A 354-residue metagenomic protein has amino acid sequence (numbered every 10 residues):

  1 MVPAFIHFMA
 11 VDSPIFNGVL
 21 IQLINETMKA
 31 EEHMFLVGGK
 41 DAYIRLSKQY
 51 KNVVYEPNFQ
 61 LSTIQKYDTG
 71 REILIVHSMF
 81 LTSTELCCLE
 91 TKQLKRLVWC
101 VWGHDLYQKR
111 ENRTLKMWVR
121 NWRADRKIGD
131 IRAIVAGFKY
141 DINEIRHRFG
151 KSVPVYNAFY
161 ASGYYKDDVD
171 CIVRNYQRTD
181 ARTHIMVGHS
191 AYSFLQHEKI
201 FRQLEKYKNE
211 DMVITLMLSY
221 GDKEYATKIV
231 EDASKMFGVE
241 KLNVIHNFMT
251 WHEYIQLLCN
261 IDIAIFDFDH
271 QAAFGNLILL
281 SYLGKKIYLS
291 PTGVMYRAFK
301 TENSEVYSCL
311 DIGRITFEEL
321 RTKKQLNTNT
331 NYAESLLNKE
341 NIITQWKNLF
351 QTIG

Functional and structural regions predicted by a protein language model:
I15-V19, Y192-K206: A conserved mid-protein helix/loop that constitutes part of the nucleotide-sugar donor-binding site
I64-S83, R96-V98, I263: Short N-terminal targeting/anchoring amphipathic segment
I73-I75, E90-E111: Active-site proximal beta-strand in glycosyltransferases
T114-I134: Membrane-proximal helix-turn-helix segments that form the acceptor-binding/catalytic region of lipid-linked
G129-D180: Donor nucleotide-sugar binding/catalytic pocket of nucleotide-sugar-dependent glycosyltransferases
I172-L195, I214-L216, E334-S335: Conserved donor-binding/catalytic core segment of Leloir-type glycosyltransferases
I229-F248: Nucleotide-activated donor-binding/catalytic signature segment of Leloir-type glycosyltransferases, i.e., the conserved
T316-G354: A charged, aromatic-enriched C-terminal amphipathic alpha-helix characteristic of glycosyltransferases across folds
